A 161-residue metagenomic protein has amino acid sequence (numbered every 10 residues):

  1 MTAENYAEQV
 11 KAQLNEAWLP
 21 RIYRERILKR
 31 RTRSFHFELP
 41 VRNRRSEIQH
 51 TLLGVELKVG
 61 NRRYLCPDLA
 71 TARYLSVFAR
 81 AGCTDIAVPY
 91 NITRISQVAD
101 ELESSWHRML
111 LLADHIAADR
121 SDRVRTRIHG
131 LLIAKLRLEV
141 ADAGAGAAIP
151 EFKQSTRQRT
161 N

Functional and structural regions predicted by a protein language model:
M1-E38, L136, D142-S155: Negatively charged, low-complexity tracts enriched in Asp/Glu with abundant Ser/Thr
A3-A7, K11, N15, R24 (+6 more regions): Short amphipathic alpha-helical segments that mediate assembly, nucleic-acid/protein binding, or membrane association
L14, R33-G60: Short aromatic-glycine-(Arg/Gly/Cys) micro-motifs in beta-strand/loop hairpins
E16, R30, V41, V59 (+4 more regions): Generic detector of low-complexity/intrinsically disordered segments and short hydrophobic N-terminal stretches
G60, L65-D85: A short, charged, amphipathic alpha-helix used as a generic interaction element across diverse proteins
T84-G144: Short, mixed-charge low-complexity intrinsically disordered segments
R157-N161: Short acidic DE-rich linear segments
